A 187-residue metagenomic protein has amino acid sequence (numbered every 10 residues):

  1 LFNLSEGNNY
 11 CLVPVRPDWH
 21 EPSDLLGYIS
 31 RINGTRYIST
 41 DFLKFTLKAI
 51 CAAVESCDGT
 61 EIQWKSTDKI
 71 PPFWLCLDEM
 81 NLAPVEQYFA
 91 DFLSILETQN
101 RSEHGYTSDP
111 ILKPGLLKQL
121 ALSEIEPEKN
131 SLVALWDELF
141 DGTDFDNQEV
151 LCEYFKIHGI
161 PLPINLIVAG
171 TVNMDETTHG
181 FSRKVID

Functional and structural regions predicted by a protein language model:
L1-D187: AAA+ P-loop NTPase catalytic core and its hallmark functional loops
